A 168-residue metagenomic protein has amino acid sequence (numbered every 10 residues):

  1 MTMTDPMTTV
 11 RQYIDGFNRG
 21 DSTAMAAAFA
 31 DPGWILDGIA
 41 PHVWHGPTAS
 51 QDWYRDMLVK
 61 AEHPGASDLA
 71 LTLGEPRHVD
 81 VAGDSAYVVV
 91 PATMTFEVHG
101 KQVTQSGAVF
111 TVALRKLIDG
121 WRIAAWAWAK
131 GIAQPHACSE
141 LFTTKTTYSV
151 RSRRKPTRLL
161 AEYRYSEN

Functional and structural regions predicted by a protein language model:
M1-D31, T48, R122, F142-N168: Short, low-complexity N-terminal intrinsically disordered segments enriched in polar/charged residues
T4, S22-D84: A solvent-exposed, acidic/Ser-Thr-rich amphipathic alpha-helical stretch
F29-A30, A92-M94, A127-K130: Short beta-strand segments enriched in hydrophobic/aromatic residues within well-folded beta-rich domains
W44, F96-V98, G131-P135: A short local loop/turn or secondary-structure capping micro-motif enriched for an aromatic residue
S50, L73-V79, A92-M94, A108-R115: Hydrophobic/aromatic beta-strand elements that line small-molecule binding cavities or substrate pockets in beta-rich
R55, V90-E97: Generic short beta-strand segments
Y87, S106-E140: Short beta-strand edge/turn micro-motifs at domain boundaries
